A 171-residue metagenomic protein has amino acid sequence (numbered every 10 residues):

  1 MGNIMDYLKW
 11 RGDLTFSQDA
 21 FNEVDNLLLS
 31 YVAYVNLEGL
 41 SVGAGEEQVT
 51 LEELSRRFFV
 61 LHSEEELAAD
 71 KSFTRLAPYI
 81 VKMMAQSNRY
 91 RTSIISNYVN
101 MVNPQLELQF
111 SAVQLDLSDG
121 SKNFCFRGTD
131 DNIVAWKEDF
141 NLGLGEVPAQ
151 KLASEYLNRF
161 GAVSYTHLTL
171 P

Functional and structural regions predicted by a protein language model:
M1-Y165: Non-catalytic, mobile gating and regulatory segments of ester bond hydrolases
T166-P171: Conserved small/polar residues in nucleotide/adenosyl-binding loops
